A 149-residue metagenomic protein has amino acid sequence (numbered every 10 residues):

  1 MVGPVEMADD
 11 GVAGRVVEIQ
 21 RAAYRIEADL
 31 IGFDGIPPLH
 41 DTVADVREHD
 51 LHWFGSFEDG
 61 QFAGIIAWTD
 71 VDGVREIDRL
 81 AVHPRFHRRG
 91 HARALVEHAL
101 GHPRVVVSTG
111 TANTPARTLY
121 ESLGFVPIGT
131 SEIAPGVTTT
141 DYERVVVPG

Functional and structural regions predicted by a protein language model:
M1-E18: A short beta-loop-alpha structural element at the N-terminal edge of CoA-dependent acyl/N-acetyltransferase catalytic
E18-V46: Conserved GNAT-fold acetyl-CoA-binding loop/helix
A44-G55, E76: A short helix-loop-beta-strand connector motif used in the catalytic cores of GNAT acetyltransferases and, in some
G55, Q61-D70, E76-A81: Conserved beta-strand in the GNAT
D78-R88, T109-G110: A short, internal acetyl-CoA/4′-phosphopantetheine-binding micro-motif in the GNAT/acyltransferase core
F86-H98: Conserved acetyl-CoA pyrophosphate-binding loop and the N-cap/start of the following alpha-helix in GNAT-like
R93-A94, T111-T140: Conserved active-site alpha-helix within GNAT-family acetyltransferase domains
V96, G101-N113: Conserved GNAT acetyl-CoA-binding A-motif
